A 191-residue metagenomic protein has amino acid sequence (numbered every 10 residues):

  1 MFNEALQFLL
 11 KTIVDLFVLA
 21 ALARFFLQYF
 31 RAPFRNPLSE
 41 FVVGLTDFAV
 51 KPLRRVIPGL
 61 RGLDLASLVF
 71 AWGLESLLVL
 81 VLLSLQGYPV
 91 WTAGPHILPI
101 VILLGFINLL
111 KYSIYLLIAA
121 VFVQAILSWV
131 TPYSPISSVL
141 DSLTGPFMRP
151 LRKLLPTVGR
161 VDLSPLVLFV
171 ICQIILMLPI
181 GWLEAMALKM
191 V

Functional and structural regions predicted by a protein language model:
M1-V191: Selective transmembrane helix interface/packing segments
